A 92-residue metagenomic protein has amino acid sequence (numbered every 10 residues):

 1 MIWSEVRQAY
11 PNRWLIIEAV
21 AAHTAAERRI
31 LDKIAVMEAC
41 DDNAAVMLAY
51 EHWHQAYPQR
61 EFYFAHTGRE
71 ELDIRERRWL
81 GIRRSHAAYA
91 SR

Functional and structural regions predicted by a protein language model:
M1-R92: Conserved, structured core segments of small domains
